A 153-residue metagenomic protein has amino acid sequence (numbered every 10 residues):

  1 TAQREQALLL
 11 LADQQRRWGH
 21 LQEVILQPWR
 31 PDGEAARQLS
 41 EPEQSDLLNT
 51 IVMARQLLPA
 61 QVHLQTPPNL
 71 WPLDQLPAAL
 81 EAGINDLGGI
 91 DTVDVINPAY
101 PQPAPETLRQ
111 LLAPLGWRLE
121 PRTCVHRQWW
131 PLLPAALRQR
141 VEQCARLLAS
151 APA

Functional and structural regions predicted by a protein language model:
A2-A153: Auxiliary Fe-S-binding modules of radical SAM enzymes
